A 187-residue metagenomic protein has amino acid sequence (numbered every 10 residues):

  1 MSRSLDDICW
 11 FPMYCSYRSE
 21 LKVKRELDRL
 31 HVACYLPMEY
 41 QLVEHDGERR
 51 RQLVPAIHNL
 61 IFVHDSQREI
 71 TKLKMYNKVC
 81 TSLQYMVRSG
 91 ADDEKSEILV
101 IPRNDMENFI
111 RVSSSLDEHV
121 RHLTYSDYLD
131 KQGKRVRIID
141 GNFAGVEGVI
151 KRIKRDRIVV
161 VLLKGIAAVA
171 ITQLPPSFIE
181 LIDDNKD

Functional and structural regions predicted by a protein language model:
M1-Q132, K151, V160-D187: Acidic-enriched and Gly/Ser
D130-Q132, I139-V146: Short coil-to-beta-strand transition motifs
G141, I153-I158: Short, conserved beta-turn/loop elements at beta-strand boundaries and strand-helix junctions
G145-I153: Short beta-strand-centered aromatic/proline hotspots
V146, R157, A170: Residue-level signal for beta-strand positions within conserved beta-sheet cores that form or flank
